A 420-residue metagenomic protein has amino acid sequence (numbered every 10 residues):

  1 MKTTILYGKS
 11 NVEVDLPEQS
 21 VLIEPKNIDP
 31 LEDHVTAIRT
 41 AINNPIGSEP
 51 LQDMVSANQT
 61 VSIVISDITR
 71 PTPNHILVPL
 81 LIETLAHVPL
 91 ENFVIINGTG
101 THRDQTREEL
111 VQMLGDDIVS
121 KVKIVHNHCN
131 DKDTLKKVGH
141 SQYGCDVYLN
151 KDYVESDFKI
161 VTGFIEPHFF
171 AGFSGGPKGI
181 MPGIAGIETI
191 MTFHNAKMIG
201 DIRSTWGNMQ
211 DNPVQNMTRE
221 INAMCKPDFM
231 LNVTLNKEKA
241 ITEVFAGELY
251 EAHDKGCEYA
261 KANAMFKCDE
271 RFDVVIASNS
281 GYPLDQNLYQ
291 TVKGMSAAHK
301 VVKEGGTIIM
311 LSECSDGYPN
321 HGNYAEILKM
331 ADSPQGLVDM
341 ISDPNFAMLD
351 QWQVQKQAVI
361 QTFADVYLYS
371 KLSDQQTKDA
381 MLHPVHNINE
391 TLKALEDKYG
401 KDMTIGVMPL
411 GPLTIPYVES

Functional and structural regions predicted by a protein language model:
M1-I42: N-terminal amphipathic/basic leader segments beginning at the initiator methionine
I46-S62, H87-L90, F266-D273, V301-K303 (+1 more regions): Glycine-rich phosphate/diphosphate-binding loops that line cofactor/substrate pockets in enzymes
T60-P71, V94-G100, I276-S278: Short glycine-rich or small-residue beta-strand-to-loop segments that form or flank ligand, phosphate, metal/Fe-S
P71-P89, T291-V301: Histidine-anchored nucleotide/phosphate-binding helix
A86, N92-C129, Q142-C145: A generic, well-ordered mixed alpha/beta core segment in the N-terminal half of proteins
L110-L135, S333-A347: A glycine-rich helix N-cap at a beta->alpha junction
K121-S141, C145-C268: Conserved, well-structured core segments that form the ligand-binding/active-site neighborhood of functional domains
T291-S420: C-terminal non-catalytic interaction/assembly regions of soluble proteins
